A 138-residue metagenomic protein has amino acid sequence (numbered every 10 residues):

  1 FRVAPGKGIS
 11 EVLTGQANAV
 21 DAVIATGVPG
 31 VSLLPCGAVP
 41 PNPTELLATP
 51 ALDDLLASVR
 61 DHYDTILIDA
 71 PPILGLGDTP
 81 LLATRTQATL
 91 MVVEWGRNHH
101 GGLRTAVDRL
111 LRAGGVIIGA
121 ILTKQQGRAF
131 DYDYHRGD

Functional and structural regions predicted by a protein language model:
F1-D138: P-loop NTP-binding module
